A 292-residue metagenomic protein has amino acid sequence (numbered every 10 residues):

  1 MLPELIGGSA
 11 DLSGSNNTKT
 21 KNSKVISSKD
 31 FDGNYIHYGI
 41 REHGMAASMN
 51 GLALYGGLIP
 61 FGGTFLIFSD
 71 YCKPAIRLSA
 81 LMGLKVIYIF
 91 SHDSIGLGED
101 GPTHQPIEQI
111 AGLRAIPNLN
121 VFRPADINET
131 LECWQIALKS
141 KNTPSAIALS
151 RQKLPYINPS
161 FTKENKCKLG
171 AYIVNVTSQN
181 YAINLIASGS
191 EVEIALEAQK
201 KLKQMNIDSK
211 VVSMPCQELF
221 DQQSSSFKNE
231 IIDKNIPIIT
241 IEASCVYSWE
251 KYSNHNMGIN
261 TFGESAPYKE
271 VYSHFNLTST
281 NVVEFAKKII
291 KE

Functional and structural regions predicted by a protein language model:
M1-A148, K153, I231, S279: Thiamine diphosphate
L97-P102, T130, K139-E292: Thiamine diphosphate
